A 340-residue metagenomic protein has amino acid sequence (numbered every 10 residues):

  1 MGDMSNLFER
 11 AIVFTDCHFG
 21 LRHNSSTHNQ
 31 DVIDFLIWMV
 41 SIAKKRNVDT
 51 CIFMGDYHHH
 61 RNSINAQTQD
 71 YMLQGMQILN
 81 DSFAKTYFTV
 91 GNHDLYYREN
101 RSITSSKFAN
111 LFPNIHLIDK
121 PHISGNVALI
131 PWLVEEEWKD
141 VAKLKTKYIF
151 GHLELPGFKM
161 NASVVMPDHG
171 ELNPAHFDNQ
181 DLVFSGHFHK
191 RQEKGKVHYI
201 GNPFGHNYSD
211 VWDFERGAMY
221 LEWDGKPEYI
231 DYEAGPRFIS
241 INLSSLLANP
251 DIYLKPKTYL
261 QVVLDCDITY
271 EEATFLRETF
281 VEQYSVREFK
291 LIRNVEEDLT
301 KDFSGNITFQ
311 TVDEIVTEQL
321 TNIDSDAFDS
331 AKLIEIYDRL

Functional and structural regions predicted by a protein language model:
G2, N6, K45, E222-L340: Accessory, non-catalytic peripheral segments of nucleic-acid enzymes
L7-R10, C17, L21-P121, H176-Q180: Core catalytic region of metal-dependent phosphoesterases/phosphodiesterases, especially metallo-beta-lactamase-like
D16, L36, C51, D56 (+8 more regions): Divalent metal-coordination and catalytic microenvironments
H18-R22, H59-N62, T89-N100, E135-E137 (+3 more regions): Active-site environment of divalent metal-dependent phosphoester hydrolases
T50-C51, T86, V127, T146-I149 (+2 more regions): Hydrophobic beta-strand segments of well-ordered beta-sheets in folded domains
M72, Y87-A175, I200-P203: Conserved catalytic scaffold of divalent metal-dependent phosphoesterases
L79-S82, A142-K145, P174-N179, Y253-K255 (+1 more regions): Short, conserved loop/helix-junction motifs that constitute active-site signature segments in enzyme catalytic cores
N161-K226: Conserved beta-sheet core of the metallophosphoesterase superfamily
